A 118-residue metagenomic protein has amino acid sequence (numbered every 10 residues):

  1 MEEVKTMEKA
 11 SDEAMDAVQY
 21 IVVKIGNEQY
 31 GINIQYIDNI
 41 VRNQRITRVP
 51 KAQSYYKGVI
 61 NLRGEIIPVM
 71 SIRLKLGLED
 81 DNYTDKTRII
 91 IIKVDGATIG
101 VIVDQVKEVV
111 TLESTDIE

Functional and structural regions predicted by a protein language model:
M1-E118: An acidic, low-aromatic, low-complexity terminal/linker signal
